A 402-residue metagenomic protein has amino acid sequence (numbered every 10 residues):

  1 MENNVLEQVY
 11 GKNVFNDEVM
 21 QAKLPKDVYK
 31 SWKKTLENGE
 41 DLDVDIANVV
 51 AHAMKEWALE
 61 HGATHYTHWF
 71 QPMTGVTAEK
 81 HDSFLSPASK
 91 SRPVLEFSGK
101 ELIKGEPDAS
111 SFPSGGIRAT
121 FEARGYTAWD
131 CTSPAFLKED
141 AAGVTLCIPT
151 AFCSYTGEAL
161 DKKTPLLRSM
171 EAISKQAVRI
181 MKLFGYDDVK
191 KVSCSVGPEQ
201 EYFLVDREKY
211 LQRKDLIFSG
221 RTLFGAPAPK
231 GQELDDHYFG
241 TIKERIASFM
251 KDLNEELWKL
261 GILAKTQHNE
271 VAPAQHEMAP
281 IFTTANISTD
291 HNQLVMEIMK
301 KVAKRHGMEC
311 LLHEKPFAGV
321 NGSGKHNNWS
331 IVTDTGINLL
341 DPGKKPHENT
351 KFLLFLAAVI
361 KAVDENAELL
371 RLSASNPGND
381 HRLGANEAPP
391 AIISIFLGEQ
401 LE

Functional and structural regions predicted by a protein language model:
M1-Y29, G125-W129, P134-C147: Catalytic pocket of metal/acid-base enzymes, prominently hydrolases
N4-Y10, G39, E270-A274: Short N-terminal helix-initiation segments at or just after the protein's N-terminus
Q8-A123: Active-site core of metal-dependent hydrolases
R124-L312, F317-E402: Glycine-rich, acidic/polar active-site loops that bind/position phosphate-bearing ligands
